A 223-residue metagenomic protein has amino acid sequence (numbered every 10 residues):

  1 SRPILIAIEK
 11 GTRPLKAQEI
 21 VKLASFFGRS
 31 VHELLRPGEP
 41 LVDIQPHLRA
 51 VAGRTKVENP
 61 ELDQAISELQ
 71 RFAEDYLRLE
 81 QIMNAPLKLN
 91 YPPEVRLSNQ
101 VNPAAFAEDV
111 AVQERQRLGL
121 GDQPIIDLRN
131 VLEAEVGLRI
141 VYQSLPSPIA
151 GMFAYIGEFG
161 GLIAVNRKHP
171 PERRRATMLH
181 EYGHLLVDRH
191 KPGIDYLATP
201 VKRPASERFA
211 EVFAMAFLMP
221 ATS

Functional and structural regions predicted by a protein language model:
S1-S223: Short juxta-domain linker segments that transition from a proline/glycine-rich, charged coil into a short amphipathic
